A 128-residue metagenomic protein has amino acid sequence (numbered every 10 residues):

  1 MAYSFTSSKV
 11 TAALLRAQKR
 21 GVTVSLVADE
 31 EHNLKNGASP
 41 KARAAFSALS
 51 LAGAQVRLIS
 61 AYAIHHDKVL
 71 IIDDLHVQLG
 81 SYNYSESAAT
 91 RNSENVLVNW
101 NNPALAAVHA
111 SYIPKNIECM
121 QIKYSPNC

Functional and structural regions predicted by a protein language model:
M1-A2, V24-A28, R57-I59, L70-I71 (+2 more regions): Structural recognition of the beta-strand scaffold that forms the well-ordered cores of secreted hydrolase catalytic
M1-L51: Primarily the HKD phosphodiesterase
S4-S8, E30-L34, Y62-H65, H76-V77 (+2 more regions): Solvent-exposed loop/turn segments at secondary-structure junctions within structured extracellular/periplasmic domains
A17, S60, Y124-S125: N-terminal secretory signal sequences
K19, L49-L51, Y62-H65, L70-D73 (+1 more regions): Extracellular/periplasmic catalytic domains that process cell-envelope and extracellular macromolecules
N33-K41, L58-D67, R91-V98, Y112-M120: Low-complexity, flexible helical/coil segments
I72-C128: Signature of lipid phosphatidyltransferase scaffolds
